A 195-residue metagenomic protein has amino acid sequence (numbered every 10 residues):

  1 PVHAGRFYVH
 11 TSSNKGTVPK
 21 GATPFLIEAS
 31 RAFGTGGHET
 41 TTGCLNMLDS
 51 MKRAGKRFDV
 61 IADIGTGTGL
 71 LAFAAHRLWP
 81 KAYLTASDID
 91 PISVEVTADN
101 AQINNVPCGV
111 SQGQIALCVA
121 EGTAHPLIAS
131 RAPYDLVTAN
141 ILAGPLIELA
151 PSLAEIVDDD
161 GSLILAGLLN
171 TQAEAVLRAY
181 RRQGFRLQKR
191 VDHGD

Functional and structural regions predicted by a protein language model:
P1-G34: Non-catalytic substrate-recognition/targeting regions of SAM-dependent transferases
F7-Y8, P24-F25, V60, I115-A116 (+2 more regions): Structural motif
K15, G69, T171: Surface-exposed, flexible loop/turn segments at secondary-structure boundaries
K15-A22, K52-R57, I128: Short, glycine- and charge-enriched coil/turn segments that flank and shape catalytic ligand pockets
P19, G37, A175: Short acidic, gly/pro-rich beta-turn/loop elements at beta-sheet edges and active-site/ligand-binding grooves
L26, G37-T41, L142: Short, conserved glycine- and acidic-residue-centered signature motifs in active-site or ligand-binding loops
R31, T35-E121: Conserved SAM/SAH cofactor-binding pocket of Class I
A54, A82, I89-D195: S-adenosylmethionine
